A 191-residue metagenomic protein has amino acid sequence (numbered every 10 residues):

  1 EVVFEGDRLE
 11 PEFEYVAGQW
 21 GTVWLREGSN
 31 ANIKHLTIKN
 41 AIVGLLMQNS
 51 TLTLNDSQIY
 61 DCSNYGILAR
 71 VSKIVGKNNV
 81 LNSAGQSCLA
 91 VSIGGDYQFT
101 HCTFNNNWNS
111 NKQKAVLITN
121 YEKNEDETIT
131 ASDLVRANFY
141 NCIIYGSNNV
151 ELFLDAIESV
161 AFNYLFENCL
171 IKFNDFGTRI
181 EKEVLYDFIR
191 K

Functional and structural regions predicted by a protein language model:
E1-K191: Beta-strand/loop edge motif enriched in small/polar residues
